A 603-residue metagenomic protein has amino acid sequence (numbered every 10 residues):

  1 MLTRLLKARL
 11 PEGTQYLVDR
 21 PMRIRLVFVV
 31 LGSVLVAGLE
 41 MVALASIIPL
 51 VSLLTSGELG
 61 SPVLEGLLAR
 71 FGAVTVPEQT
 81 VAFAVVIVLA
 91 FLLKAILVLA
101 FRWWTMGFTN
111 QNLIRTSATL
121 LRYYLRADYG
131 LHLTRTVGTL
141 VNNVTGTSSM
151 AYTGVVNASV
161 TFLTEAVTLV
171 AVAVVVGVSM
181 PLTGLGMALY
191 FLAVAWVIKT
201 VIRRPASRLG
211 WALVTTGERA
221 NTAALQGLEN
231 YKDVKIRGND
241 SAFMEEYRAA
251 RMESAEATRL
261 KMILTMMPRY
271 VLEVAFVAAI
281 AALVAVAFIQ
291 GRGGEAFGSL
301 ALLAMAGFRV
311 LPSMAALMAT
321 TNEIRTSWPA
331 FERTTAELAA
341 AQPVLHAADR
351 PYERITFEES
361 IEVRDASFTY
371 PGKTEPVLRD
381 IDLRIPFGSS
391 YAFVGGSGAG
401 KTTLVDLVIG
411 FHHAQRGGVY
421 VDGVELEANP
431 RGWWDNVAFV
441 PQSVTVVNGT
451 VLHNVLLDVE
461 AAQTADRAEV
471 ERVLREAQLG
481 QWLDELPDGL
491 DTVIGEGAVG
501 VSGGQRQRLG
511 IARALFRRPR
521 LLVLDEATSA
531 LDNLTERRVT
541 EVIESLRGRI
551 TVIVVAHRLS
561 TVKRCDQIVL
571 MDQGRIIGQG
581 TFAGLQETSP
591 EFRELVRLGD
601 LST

Functional and structural regions predicted by a protein language model:
M1-A45, S56-I87, L93, L97 (+8 more regions): Membrane-integrated ABC transporters
V29-L35, V160-A212, A282-A296: Transmembrane helices of ABC transporter permease
H132-T139, G210-L260, T326, F331-T334 (+1 more regions): Loop segments that connect adjacent transmembrane helices in multi-pass transporters
I236-N239, I263-M266, R309-E337: Cytosolic ends of transmembrane helices, especially the final helix of ABC transmembrane type-1 domains
I409: Helix-to-loop junction immediately C-terminal to a conserved catalytic motif
Y420-G423, L452-E496, E541, R549 (+1 more regions): ABC ATPase nucleotide-binding domain helical subdomain, centered on the C-loop/LSGGQ "ABC signature"
E541, R558, K563-T603: C-terminal portion of ABC ATPase nucleotide-binding domains
